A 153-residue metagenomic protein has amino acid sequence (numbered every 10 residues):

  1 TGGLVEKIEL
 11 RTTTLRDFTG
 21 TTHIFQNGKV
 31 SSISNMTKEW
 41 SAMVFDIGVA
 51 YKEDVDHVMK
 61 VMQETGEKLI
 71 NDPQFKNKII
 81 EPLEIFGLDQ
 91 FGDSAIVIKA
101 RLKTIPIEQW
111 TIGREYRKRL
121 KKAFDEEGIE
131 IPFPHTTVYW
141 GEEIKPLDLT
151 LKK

Functional and structural regions predicted by a protein language model:
T1-N77, I96: Soluble accessory domains appended to multi-pass membrane transport proteins
E53, Q63, D72-K153: Solvent-exposed, non-transmembrane regulatory segments of membrane-associated proteins
